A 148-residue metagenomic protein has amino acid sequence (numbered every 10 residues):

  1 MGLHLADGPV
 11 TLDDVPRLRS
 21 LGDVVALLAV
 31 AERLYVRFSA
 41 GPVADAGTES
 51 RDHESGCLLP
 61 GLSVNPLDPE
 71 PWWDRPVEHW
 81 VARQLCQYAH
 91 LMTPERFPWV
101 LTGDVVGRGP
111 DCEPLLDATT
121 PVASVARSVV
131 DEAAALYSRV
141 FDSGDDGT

Functional and structural regions predicted by a protein language model:
M1-E32, A44-A46, R51-T148: Conserved NAD+-utilizing ADP-ribose enzyme module
V36-V43: Short, contiguous, helix-prone interaction/anchoring segments in small proteins
